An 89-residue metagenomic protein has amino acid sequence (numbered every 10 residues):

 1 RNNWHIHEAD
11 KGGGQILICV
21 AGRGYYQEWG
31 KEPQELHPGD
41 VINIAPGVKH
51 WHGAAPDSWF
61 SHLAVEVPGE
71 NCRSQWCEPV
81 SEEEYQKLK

Functional and structural regions predicted by a protein language model:
N2-N3, N43, N71: Detector for Asparagine
N3-I6, D10-P38, V48: A short beta-strand-loop-beta hairpin characteristic of the jelly-roll/cupin
A9, D40-I42, S81-E82: A short, sequence-level motif marking secondary-structure junctions
G14, I44, Y85-K89: Short, surface-exposed linear segments at secondary-structure transitions and domain or protein termini
I18, D40-I44, A64-P68: Hydrophobic alpha-helical segments of small multi-pass membrane proteins
L36-D57: Conserved metal-binding segment of the jelly-roll/cupin
W51-K89: Double-stranded beta-helix
